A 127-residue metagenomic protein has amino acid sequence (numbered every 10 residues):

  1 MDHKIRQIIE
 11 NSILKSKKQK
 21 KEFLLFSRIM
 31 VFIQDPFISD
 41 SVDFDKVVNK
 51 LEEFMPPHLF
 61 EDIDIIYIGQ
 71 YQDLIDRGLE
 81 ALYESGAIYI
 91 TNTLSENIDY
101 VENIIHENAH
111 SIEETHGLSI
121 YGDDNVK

Functional and structural regions predicted by a protein language model:
K4, I8, S12, V47-K50 (+1 more regions): Charge-rich, solvent-exposed alpha-helical interaction surfaces
Q7-V31: N-terminal, Lys/Arg- and Ser/Thr-rich interaction peptides
F23-G86, N97: Auxiliary, metal-adjacent structural segments of Zn-dependent hydrolase domains
Q70-Q72, N92-L94, A109, G117: Short, flexible loop/turn elements at secondary-structure junctions
I88-I105: Short pre-active-site segment immediately N-terminal to the catalytic Zn-binding motif
N103, N125-K127: Active-site-proximal alpha-helical scaffolds that flank and shape metal-associated catalytic sites
N108-N125: Catalytic Zn2+-binding segment of zinc metalloproteases
